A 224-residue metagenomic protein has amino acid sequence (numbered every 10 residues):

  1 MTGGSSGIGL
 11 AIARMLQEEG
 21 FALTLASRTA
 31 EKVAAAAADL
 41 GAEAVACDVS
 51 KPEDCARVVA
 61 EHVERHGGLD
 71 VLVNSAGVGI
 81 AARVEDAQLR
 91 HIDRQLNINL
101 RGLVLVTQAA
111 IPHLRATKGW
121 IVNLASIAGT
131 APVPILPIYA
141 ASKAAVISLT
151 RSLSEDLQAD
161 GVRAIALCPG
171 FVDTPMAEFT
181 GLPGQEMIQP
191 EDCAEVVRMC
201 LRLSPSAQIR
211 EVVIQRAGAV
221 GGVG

Functional and structural regions predicted by a protein language model:
S5-S6: Conserved glycine-rich cofactor-binding loop
C47-R57, L89: The beta1-alpha1 cofactor-binding region of Rossmann-like NAD(H)/NADP(H)-dependent oxidoreductases
R83-V84, Q88-D93: Substrate-binding pocket helix/loop in short-chain dehydrogenase/reductase
T107, S142: Active-site helix of classical SDR
P112, E155-D156: Alpha-helical segment proximal to the catalytic Tyr-Lys
S126: Residue(s) in the substrate-gating loop at a strand-loop-helix junction that position the organic substrate next
A166-L167, L182-G222: C-terminal helical subdomain
